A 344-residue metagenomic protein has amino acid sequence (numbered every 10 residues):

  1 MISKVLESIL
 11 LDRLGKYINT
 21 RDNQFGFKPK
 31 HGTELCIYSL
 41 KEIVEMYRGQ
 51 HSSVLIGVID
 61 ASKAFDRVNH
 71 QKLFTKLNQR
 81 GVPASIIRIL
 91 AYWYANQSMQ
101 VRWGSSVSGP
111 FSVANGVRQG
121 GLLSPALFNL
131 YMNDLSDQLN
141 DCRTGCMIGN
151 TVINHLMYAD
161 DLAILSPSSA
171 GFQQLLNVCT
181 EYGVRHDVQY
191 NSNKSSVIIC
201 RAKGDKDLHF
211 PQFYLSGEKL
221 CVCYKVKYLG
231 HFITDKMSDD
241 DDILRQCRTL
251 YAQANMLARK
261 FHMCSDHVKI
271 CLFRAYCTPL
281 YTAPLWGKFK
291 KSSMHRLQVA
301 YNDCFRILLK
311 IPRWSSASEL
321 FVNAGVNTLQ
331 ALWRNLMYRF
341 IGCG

Functional and structural regions predicted by a protein language model:
M1, V5, I9, R13 (+6 more regions): Amphipathic alpha-helical segments in well-ordered regions
M1-L130: Conserved pre-catalytic core of RNA-dependent polymerases
L6, L10, L14, L40 (+14 more regions): Mobile genetic element proteins and their domesticated derivatives, centered on retroelements and DNA transposons
L10-Q24, L127-A159, A163-L165: Active-site palm subdomain of RNA-directed nucleic acid polymerases
G49-H51, N154-M157, Y224-K225: Short, flexible turn/loop "capping" segments at secondary-structure junctions
A64-R80, H155-R185, R201-G204, D235-S238: Catalytic palm subdomain of template-directed nucleic-acid polymerases, centered on the conserved carboxylate motif
S105, Q189-Y224: Short, conserved micro-motifs composed of acidic
A159-D160, N191-S196, C200-A202, K225-G344: Non-catalytic, peripheral interaction segments enriched in hydrophobic/basic residues
